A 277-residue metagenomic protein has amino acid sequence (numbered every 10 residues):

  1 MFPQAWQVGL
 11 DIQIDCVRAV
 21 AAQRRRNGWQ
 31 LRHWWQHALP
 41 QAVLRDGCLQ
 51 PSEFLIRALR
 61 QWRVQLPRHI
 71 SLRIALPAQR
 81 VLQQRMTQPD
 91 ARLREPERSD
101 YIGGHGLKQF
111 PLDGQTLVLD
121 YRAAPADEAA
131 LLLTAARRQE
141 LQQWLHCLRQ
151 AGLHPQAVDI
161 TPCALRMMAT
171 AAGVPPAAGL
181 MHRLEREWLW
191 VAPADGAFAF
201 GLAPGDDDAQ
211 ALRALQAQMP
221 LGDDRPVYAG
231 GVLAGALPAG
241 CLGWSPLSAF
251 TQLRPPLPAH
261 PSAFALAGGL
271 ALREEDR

Functional and structural regions predicted by a protein language model:
M1-R277: Hydrophobic/aromatic-enriched cytosolic interaction surfaces used to assemble or bind macromolecules
